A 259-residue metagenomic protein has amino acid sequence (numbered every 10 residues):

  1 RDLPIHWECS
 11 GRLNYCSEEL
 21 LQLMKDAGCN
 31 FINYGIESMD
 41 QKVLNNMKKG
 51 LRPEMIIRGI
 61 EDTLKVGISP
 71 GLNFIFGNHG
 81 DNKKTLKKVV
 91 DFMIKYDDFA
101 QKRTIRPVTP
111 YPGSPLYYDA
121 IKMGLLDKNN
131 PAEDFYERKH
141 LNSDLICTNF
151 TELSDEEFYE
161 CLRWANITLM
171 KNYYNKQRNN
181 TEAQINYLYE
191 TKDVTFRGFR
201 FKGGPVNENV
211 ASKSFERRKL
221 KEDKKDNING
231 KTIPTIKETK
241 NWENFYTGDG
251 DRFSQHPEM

Functional and structural regions predicted by a protein language model:
R1, L51, K88, D119-G124: Short secondary-structure boundary/capping segments
R1-G71, F76-N78: Conserved SAM/AdoMet-binding glycine-rich loop
R12-L13, F76-G80, I105-L116: Short, solvent-exposed turn/loop segments enriched in Gly/Ser/Thr/Pro and often Arg
L20, M55, T85-V89, L116: Residues at alpha-helix caps and immediate loop-helix transition turns in enzyme cores, especially N- and C-cap
I32, Q101-R103: Hydrophobic residues within beta-strands of alpha/beta enzymes
Y34, M93, G113: Conserved, mostly hydrophobic/aromatic
G80-I94: Catalytic cores of alpha/beta
P115-A120, K128-M259: Radical SAM enzyme core and accessory elements
